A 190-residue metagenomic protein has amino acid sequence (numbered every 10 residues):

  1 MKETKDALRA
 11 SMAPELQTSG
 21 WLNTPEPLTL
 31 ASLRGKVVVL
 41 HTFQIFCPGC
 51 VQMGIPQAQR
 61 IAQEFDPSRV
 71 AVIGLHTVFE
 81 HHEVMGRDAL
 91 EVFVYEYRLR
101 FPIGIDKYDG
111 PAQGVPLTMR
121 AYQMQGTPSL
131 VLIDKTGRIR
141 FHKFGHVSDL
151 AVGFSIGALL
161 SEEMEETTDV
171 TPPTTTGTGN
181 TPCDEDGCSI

Functional and structural regions predicted by a protein language model:
M1-R34, F154-I190: Non-globular targeting/processing and membrane-anchoring segments
P14, P48-G49, P56, P102 (+2 more regions): Proline-centered helix-kink/hinge sites
L28-G54, A58, V72: Short active-site neighborhood of thiol/selenol oxidoreductases, capturing the structured segment around
S32, D66-P67, E96, Q123-Q125: Extracellular/periplasmic catalytic domains that process cell-envelope and extracellular macromolecules
G35-V38, S68-A71, R98-P102, K135: Loop/turn elements at helix/coil->beta-strand transitions in domains of secreted/extracellular proteins
T42-Q44, L75-V78, D106-Y108, G145-H146: Active-site-proximal beta-strand/loop segments in catalytic clefts of secreted hydrolases
Q52-R98, Y108-L117: Structural microenvironment flanking redox-active thiols in thiol-disulfide oxidoreductases
Y97-L99, D106-S155: Thiol/disulfide oxidoreductase modules built on the thioredoxin-like
